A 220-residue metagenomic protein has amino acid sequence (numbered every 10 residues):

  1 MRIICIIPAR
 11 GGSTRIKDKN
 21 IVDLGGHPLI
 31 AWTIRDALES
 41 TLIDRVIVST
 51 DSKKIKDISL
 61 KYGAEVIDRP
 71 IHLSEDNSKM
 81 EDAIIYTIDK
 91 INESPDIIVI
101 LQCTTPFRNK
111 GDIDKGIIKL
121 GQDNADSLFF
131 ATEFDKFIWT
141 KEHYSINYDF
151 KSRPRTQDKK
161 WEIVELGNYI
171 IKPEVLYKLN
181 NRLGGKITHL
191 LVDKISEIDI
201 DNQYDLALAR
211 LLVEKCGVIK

Functional and structural regions predicted by a protein language model:
M1-K17: N-terminal nucleotide-binding beta1-loop-alpha1 segment
V22-D23, V48, I100, I198: Conserved SAM-binding loop
L29-V46, Y62: A short, N-terminal amphipathic alpha-helix
I43, E93-P95, N124-D126, V218: Short, high-confidence coil segments that cap the C-terminus of an alpha-helix and link into the following beta-strand
K53-V99, R108-G111, K115: Short phosphate-binding loop-to-helix
M80-D82, Y86, P106-S196: Conserved core of the sugar-phosphate nucleotidyltransferase
L191, S196-K220: Hydrophobic helical membrane-anchoring modules
